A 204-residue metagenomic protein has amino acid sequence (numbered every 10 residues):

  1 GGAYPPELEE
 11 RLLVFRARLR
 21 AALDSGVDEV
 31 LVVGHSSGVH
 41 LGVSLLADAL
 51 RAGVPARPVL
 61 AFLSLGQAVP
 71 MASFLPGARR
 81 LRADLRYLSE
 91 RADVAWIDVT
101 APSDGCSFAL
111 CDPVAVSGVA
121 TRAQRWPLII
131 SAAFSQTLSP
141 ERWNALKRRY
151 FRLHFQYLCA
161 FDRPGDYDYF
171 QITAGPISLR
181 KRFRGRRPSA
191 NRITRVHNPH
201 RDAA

Functional and structural regions predicted by a protein language model:
G1-L31, S44-A204: Lipid deacylating catalytic domains
V33-G38, G42: Gly/Ala-rich beta-loop-alpha elbow adjacent to hydrolase catalytic centers
